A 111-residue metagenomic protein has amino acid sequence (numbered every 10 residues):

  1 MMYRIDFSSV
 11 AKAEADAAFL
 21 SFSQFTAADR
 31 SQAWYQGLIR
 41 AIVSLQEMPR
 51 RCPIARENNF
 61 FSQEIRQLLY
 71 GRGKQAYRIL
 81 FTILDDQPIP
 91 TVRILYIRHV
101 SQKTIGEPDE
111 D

Functional and structural regions predicted by a protein language model:
M1-A41: Arg/Lys-rich, positively charged N-terminal/basic patches that mediate binding to nucleic acids
A18, M48, E107-P108: Residue-level signal for well-ordered alpha-helical positions
V43-G73: A short, surface-exposed loop/turn module that caps and links secondary-structure elements
Y70-D111: Enriched for short, Lys/Arg-rich terminal
